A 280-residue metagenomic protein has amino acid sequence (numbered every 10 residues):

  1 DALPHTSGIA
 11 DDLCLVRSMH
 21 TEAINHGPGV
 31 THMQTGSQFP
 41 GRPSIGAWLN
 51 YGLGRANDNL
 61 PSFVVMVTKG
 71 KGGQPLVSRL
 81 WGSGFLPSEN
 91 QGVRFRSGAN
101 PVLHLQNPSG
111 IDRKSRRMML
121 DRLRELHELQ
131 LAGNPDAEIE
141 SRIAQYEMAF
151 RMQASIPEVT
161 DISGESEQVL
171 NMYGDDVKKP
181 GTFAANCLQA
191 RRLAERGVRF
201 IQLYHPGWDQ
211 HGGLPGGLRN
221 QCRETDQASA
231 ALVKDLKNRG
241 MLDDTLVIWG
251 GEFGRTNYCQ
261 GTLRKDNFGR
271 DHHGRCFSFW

Functional and structural regions predicted by a protein language model:
D1-W280: Ligand-binding pockets and gating/stacking loops
